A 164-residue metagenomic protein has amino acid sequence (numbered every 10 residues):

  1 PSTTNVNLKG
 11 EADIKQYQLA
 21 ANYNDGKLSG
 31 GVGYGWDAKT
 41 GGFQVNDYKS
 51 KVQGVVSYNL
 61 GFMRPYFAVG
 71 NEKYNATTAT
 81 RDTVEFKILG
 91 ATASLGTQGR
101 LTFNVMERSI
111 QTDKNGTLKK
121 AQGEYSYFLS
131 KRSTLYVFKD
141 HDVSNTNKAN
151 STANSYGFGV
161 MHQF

Functional and structural regions predicted by a protein language model:
S2-N7: Transmembrane beta-barrel domains of Gram-negative outer membranes and organellar outer membranes
E11-G123: Detector for outer-membrane/organellar transmembrane beta-barrel domains, recognizing the amphipathic beta-strand
T40, K139-N145, A153: A short, acidic, flexible beta-alpha connecting loop/helix-capping segment that sits on the rim of active
Q98, K131-R132: Short loop/turn motifs that connect adjacent beta-strands in outer-membrane beta-barrel proteins
T102-N104, S133-D140: Conserved active-site loop/cleft motifs that coordinate metal ions or position small ligands
D113, N145-A149: Short proline/glycine-enriched turn/loop segments at secondary-structure junctions
Y127-L129, T152-F164: Outer-membrane beta-barrel "beta-signal"
